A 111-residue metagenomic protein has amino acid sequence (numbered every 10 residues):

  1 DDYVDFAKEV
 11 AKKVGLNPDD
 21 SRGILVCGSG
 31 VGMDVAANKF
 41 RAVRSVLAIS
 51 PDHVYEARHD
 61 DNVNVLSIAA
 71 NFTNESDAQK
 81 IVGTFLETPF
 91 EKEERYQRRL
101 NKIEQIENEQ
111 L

Functional and structural regions predicted by a protein language model:
D1-D5: N-terminal beta-alpha supersecondary unit
F6-L47: Helix-adjacent hinge/juxtasegments
P51-L111: C-terminal binding/interaction regions
